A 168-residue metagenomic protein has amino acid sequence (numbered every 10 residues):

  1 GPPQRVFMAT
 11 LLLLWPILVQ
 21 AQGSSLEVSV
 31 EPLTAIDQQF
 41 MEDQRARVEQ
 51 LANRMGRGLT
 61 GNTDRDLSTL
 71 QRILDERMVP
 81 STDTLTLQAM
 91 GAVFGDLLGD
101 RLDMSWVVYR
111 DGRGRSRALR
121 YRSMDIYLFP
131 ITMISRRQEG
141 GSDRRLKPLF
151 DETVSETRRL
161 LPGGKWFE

Functional and structural regions predicted by a protein language model:
G1-M8: Bacterial N-terminal signal peptides that target proteins for export
L12-L13: Hydrophobic alpha-helical transmembrane segments of integral membrane proteins, especially lipid-exposed positions
P16-L18: N-terminal signal peptide c-region/cleavage motif recognized by signal peptidases
S24-T82: N-terminal low-complexity, intrinsically disordered segments
Q88-E139: Amphipathic protein-protein interaction modules
A118-E168: A recognition module on extended beta-rich or small alphabeta surfaces enriched in W/G with H and D/E
